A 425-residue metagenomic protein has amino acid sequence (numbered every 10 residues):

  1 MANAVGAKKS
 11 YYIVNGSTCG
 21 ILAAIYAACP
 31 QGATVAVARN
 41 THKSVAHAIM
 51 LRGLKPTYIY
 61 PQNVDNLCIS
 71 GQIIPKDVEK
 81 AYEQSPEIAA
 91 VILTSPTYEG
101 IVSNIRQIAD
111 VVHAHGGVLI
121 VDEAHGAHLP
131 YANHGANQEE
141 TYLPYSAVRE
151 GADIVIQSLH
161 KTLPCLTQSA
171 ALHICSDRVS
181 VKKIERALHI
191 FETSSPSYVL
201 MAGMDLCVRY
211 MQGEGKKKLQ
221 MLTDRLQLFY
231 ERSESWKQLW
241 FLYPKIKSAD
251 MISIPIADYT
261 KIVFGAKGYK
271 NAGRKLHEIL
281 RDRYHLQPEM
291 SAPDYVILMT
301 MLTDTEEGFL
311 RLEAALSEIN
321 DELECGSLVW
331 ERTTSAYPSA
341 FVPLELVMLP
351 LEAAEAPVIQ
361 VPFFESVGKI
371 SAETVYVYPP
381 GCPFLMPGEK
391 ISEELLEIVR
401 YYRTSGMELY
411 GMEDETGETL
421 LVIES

Functional and structural regions predicted by a protein language model:
A2-A24: Short loop-beta-helix segment that forms the pyridoxal 5′-phosphate
Y11-I13, V91-T94, V263, I297-M301: Short glycine-rich or small-residue beta-strand-to-loop segments that form or flank ligand, phosphate, metal/Fe-S
Y12, Y58-Y60, Q157, M290 (+1 more regions): Structural signal for conserved beta-strand scaffold positions within catalytic alpha/beta enzyme cores
S17-Q238, L242: Conserved PLP-enzyme active-site core in the AAT-like
L228-M412: Conserved C-terminal alpha-helix-loop-beta "cap" of PLP-dependent enzymes that closes/shapes the active-site mouth
M412-S425: Terminal helix/beta-alpha structural elements that buttress the NAD(P)+-binding lobe
